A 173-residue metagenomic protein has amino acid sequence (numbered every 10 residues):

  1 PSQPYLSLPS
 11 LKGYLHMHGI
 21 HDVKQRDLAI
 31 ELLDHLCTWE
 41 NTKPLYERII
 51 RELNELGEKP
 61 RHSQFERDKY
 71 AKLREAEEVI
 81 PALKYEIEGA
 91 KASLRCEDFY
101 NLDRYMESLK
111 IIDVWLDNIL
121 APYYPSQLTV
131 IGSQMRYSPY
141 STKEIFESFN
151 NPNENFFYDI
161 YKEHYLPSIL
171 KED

Functional and structural regions predicted by a protein language model:
P1-D173: A short, structured N-terminal alpha-helical element that caps or precedes a catalytic domain
